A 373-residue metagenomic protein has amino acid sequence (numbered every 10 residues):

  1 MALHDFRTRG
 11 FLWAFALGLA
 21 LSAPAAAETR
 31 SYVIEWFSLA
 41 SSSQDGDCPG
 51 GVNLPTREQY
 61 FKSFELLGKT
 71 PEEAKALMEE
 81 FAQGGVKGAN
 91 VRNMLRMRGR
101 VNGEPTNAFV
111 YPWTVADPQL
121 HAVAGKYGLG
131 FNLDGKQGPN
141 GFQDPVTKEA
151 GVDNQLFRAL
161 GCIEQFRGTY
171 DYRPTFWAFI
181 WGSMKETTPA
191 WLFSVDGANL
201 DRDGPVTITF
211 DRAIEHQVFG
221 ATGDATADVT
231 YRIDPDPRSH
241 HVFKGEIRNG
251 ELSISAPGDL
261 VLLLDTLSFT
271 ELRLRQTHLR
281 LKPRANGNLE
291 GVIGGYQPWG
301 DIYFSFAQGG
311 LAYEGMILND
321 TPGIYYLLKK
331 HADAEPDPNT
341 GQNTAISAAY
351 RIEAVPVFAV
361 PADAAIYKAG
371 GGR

Functional and structural regions predicted by a protein language model:
M1-T8: N-terminal secretory signal peptides that target proteins for export/translocation
G10-S22: Bacterial N-terminal signal peptides
A23-A27: Sec/Tat signal peptide C-region and signal peptidase I cleavage site
E28-R373: Extracytosolic secretory-pathway proteins
